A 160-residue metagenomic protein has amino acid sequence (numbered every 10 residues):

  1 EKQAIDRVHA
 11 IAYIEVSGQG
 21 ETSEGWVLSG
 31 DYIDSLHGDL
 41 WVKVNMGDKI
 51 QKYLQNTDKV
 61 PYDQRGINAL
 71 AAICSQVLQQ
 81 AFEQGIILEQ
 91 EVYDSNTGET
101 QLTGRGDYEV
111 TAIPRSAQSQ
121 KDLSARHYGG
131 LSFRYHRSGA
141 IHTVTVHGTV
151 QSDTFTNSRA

Functional and structural regions predicted by a protein language model:
E1-L36, K43: Extended, charged amphipathic alpha-helical segments
G25-A160: Structured, hydrophobic secondary-structure cores that serve as assembly/anchoring elements
